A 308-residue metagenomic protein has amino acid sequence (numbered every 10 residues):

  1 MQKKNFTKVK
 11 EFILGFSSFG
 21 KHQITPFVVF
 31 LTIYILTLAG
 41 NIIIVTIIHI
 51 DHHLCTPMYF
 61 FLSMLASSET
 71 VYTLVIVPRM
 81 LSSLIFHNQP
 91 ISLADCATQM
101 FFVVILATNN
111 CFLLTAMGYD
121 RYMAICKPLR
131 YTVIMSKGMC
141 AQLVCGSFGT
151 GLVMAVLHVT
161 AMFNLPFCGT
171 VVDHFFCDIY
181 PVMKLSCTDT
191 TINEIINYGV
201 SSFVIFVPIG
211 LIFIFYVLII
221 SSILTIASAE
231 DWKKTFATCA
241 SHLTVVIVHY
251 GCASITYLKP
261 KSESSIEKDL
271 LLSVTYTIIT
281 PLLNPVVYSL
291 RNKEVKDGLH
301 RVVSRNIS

Functional and structural regions predicted by a protein language model:
M1-S308: Transmembrane helical core of 7TM receptor-like proteins
